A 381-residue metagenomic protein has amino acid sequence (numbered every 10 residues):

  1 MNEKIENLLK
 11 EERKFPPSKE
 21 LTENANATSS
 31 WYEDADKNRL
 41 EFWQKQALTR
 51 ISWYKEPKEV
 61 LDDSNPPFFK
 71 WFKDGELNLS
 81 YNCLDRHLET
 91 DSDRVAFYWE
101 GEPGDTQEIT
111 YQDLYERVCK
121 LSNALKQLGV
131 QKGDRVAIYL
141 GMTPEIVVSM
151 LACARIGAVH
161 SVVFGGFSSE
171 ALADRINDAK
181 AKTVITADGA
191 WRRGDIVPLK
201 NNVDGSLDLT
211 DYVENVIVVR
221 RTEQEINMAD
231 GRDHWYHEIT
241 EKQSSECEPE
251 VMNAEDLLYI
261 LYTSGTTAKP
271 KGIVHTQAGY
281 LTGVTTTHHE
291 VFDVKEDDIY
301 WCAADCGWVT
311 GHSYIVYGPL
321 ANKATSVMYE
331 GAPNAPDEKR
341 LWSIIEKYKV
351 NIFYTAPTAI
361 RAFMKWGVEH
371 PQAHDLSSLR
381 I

Functional and structural regions predicted by a protein language model:
D36-K55, G75-F97: A short N-terminal helical cap/helix-turn-helix that marks the beginning of AMP-binding/adenylate-forming
S80-Y81, D93, F97-L151, S168-A173 (+2 more regions): Conserved AMP-binding/adenylate-forming core of the ANL superfamily
D93-V95, V216-V218, A229-Y262, K269 (+4 more regions): Conserved pre-ATP/AMP-binding loop-to-beta segment of ANL
P103, T186-A254, W366-E369: ANL superfamily adenylate-forming
L140, S161-N177, G189-P198, D305 (+1 more regions): ATP-dependent adenylate-forming carboxylate-activation enzymes
G141, T183-N202, E223, Y329-N334 (+1 more regions): Adenylate-forming
G157: Structured binding elements
L281-I299, V309-N351, K365-P371: Conserved AMP-binding/adenylation subdomain of ANL enzymes
